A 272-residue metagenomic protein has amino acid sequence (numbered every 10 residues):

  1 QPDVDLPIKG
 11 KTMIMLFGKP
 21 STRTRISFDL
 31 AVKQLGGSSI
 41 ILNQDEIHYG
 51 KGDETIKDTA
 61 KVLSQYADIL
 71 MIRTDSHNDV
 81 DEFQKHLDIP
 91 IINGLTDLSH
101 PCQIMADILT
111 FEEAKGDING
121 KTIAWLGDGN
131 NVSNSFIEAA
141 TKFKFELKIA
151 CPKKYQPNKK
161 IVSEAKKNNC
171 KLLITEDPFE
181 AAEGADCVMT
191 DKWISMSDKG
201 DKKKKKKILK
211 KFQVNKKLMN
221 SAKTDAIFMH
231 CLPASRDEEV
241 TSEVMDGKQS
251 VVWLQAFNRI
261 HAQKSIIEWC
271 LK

Functional and structural regions predicted by a protein language model:
P2, I8-E112, R236: Phosphate/diphosphate ligand-binding glycine-rich loop within oxidoreductases
I8-M13, N119-K121, D225: Phosphate-coordination loops involved in phosphoryl transfer and adenosine-cofactor binding
G18-A31, E113-T190: Glycine-rich phosphate/diphosphate-binding loop of Rossmann-like nucleotide-binding domains
L35, Y66, H86-D88, F143 (+3 more regions): Short, structured coil segments at secondary-structure junctions
P90-L95, L147-K148, V252-W253: Short hydrophobic/aromatic-enriched beta-strand-loop microsegments
A165-E243: Rossmann-like adenosine-cofactor binding region
D225-A226, C231-K272: Adenosine-phosphate binding glycine-rich loop
